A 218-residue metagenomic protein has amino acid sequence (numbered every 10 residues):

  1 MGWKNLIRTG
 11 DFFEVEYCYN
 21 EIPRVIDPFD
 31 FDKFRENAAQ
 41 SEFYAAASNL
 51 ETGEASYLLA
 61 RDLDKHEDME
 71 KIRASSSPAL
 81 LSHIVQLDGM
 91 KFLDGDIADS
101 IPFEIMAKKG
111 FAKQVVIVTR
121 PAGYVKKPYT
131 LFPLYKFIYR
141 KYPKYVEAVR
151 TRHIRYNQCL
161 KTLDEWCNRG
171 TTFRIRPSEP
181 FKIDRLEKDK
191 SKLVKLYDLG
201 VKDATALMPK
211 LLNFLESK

Functional and structural regions predicted by a protein language model:
M1-K218: Patatin-like phospholipase
